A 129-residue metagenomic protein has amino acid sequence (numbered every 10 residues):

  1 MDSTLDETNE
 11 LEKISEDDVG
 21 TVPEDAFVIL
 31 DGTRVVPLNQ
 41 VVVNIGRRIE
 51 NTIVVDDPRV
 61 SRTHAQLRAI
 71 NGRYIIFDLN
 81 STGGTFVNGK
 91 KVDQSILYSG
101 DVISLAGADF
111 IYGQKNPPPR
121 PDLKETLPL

Functional and structural regions predicted by a protein language model:
M1-A26, A108-L129: Regulatory inter-domain linker segments that are low-complexity and enriched for serine/threonine/proline
N9-D17, D31-R34, S61-A65: Short small/polar-residue motifs
D25-L30, G83-T85: Short polybasic amphipathic segments
R34-D109: Forkhead-associated
